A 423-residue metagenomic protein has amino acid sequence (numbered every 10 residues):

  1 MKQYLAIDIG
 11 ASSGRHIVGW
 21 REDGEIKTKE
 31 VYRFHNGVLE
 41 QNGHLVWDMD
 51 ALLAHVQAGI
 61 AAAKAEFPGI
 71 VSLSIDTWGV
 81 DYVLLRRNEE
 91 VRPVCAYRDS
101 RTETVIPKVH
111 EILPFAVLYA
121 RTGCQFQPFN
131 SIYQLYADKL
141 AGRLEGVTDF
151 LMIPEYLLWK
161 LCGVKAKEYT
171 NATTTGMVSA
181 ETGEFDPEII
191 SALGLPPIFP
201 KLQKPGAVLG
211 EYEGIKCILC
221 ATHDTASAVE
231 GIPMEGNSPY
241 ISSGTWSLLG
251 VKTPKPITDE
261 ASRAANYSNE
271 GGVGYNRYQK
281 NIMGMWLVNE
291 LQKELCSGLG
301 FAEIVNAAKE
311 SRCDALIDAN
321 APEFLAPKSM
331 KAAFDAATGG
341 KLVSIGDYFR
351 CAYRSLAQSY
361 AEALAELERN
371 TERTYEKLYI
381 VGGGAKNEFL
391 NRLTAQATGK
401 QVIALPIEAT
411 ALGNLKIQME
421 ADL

Functional and structural regions predicted by a protein language model:
M1-R92, A120, G146, S191 (+3 more regions): N-terminal glycine/serine-rich phosphate-binding loop of ATP-dependent small-molecule kinases, especially carbohydrate
L5-A6, H110-T122, Y136-T148, M152 (+8 more regions): Active-site core segments that coordinate phosphate-bearing ligands/cofactors across diverse enzyme families
S13, K204-G210, Y375-L393: Glycine-rich phosphate-binding loops at beta-strand->alpha-helix junctions
G14-G19, D81-L85, G176, S227-G231 (+1 more regions): Short beta-strand scaffold segments in enzyme catalytic cores
A61, A65-Y97, T122-F129, L158-S179 (+2 more regions): Short beta-strand-loop/turn "lid" adjacent to the catalytic site in phosphate-handling enzymes
I70, P197-F199, Y375: Core-facing hydrophobic residues within beta-strands of well-ordered domains
D99-I112: Short alpha-helix plus adjacent loop in nuclease-associated cores
